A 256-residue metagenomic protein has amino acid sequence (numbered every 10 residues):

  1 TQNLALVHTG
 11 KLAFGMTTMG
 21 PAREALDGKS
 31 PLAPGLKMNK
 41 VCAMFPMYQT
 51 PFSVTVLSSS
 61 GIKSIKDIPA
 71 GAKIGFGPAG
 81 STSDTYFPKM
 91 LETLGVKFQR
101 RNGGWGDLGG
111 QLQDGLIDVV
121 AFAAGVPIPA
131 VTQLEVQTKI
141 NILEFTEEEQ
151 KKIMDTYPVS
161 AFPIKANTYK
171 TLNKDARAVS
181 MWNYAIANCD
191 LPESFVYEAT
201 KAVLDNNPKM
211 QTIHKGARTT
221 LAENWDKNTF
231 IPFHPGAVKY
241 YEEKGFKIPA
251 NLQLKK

Functional and structural regions predicted by a protein language model:
T1-A70, I74, P78, I142: Short, glycine-/small- and polar/acidic-enriched structural segments that line small-molecule recognition paths
Q2, L6, K11, P21 (+11 more regions): Extracytoplasmic/secreted proteins, especially bacterial periplasmic and envelope-associated proteins
H8-L12, D27, A70-K73, E92-V96 (+5 more regions): Sec-exported extracytoplasmic/periplasmic mature domains
M19-P21, S30, V96-L191: Pocket-lining segment of extracytoplasmic ligand-binding domains
P46, T50-D114, K227, I231-G236: Bilobed "Venus flytrap"/periplasmic-binding protein-like clamshell domains and structurally analogous long
S53, Y184-I186, Y240: Conserved hydrophobic/aromatic beta-strand scaffold that supports enzyme active sites
A70-Y86, Y157-T229: Ligand-binding clefts/hinges and TM-proximal coupling segments of bilobed small-molecule sensing domains
D107, D114, A124, A130-Q137 (+3 more regions): An extracytoplasmic/periplasmic, membrane-proximal ligand-sensing/linker region
